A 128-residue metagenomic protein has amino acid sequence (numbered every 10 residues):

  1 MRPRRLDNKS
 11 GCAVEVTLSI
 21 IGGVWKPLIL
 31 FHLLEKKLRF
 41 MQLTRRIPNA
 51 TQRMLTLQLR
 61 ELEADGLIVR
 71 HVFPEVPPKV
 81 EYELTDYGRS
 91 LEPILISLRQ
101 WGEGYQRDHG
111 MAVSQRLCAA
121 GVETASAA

Functional and structural regions predicted by a protein language model:
M1-K9, A64, V69, D86-A128: C-terminal regulatory/oligomerization modules of transcriptional regulators
N8-M54, E81, R89, A112-R116: N-terminal helix-turn-helix DNA-binding core of bacterial DNA-binding proteins
V16, R45, L57, P93-I96 (+1 more regions): Generic recognition of well-ordered alpha-helical segments within structured catalytic/regulatory domains
L28, N49, E75-K79, I94 (+1 more regions): Hydrophobic residues in alpha-helical membrane-spanning segments
L55, L59-L62: Basic amphipathic alpha-helical segments that dock to polyanions
E63-E83: Beta-hairpin "wing" of winged helix-turn-helix
